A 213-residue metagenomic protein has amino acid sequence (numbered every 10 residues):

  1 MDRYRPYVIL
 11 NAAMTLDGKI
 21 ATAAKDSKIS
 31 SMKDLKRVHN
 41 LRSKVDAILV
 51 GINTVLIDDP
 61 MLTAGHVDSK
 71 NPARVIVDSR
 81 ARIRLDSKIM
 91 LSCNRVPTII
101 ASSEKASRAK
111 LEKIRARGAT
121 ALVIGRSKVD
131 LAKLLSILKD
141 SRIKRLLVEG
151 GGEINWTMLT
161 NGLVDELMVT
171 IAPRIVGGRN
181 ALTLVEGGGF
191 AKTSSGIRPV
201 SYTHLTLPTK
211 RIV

Functional and structural regions predicted by a protein language model:
M1-L205, R211: Enzymes that bind and transform nitrogen-containing heteroaromatic metabolites
